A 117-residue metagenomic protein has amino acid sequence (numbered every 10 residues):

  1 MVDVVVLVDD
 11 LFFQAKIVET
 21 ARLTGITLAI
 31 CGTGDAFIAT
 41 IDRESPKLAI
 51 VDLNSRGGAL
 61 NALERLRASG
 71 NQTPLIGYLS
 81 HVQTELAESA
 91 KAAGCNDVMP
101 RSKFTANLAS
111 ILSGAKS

Functional and structural regions predicted by a protein language model:
V2-L11: Conserved acidic segment of CheY-like receiver
I26-T33: Short hydrophobic/Thr-rich beta-strand motif most characteristic of the beta2 strand and flanking loop of CheY-like
T33-L48: Acidic, metal-coordinating helix/loop segments flanking the phosphotransfer/catalytic sites of two-component signaling
V51-L66: Conserved phosphotransfer microenvironments
R67-Q72, A93: Conserved phosphotransfer cores of two-component systems
T73-V82: A short, hydrophobic beta-strand element within the central beta-sheet of small alpha/beta folds
V82-D97: Alpha4 helix (beta4-alpha4-beta5 surface) of REC/receiver domains from two-component response regulators
G94-A106: Output/docking surface of receiver
